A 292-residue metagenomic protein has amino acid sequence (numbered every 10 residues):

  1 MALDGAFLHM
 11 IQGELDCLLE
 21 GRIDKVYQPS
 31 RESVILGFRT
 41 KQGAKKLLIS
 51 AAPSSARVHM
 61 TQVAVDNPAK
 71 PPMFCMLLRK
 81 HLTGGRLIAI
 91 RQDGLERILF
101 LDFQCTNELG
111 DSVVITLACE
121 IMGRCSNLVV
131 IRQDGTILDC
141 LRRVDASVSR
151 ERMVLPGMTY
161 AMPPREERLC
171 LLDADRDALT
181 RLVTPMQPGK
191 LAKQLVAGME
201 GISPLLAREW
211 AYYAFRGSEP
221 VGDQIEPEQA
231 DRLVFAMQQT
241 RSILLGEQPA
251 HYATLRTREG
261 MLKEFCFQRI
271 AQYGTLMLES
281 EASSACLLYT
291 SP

Functional and structural regions predicted by a protein language model:
M1-S291: Extended, highly charged segments
